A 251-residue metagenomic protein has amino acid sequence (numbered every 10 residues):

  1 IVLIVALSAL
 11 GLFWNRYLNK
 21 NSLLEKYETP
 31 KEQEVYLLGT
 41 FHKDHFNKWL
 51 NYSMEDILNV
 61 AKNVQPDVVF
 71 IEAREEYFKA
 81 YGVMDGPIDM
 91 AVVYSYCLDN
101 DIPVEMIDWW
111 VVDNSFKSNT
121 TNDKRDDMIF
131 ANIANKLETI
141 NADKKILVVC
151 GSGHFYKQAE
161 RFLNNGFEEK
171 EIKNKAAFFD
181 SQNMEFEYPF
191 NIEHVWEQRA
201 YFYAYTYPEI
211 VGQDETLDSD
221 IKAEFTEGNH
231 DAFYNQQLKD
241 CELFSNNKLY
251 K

Functional and structural regions predicted by a protein language model:
L3-K251: Compositional signal for N-terminal targeting/processing segments
